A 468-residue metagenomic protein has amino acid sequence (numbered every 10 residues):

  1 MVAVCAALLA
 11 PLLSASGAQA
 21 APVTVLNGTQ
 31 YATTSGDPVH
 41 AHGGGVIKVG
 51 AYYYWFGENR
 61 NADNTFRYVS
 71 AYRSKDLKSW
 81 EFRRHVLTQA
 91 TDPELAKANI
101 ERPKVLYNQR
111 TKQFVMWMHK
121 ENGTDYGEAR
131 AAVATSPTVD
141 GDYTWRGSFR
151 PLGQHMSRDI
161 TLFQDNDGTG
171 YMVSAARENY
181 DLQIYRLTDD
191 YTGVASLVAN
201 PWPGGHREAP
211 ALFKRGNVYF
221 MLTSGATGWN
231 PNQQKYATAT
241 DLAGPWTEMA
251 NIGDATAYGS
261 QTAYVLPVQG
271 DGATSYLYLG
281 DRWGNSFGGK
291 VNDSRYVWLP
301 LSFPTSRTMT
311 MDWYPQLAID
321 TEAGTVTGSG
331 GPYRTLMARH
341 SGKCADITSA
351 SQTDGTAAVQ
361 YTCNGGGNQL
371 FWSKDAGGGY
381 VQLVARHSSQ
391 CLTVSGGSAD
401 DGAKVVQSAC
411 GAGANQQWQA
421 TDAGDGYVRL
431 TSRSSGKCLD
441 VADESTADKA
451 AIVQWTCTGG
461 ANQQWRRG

Functional and structural regions predicted by a protein language model:
M1-A20: Secretory targeting and sorting signals
M1-V4, K235, N251, V291 (+1 more regions): Composition- and surface-driven signal marking solvent-exposed, interaction-prone regions in large proteins
A3-A7, T256, A273-Y276, A345 (+2 more regions): Compositionally biased, low-hydrophobicity segments enriched in charged and small polar residues
A10, T29, G36-P38, T348 (+2 more regions): Exposed boundary/loop context
S16-A18, D76, T138, D241 (+4 more regions): Serine/proline-rich low-complexity intrinsically disordered segments, especially terminal tails, linkers
A20-Y333: Carbohydrate-active catalytic/glycan-binding domains of CAZyme proteins, especially the secreted or lumenal ectodomains
G328-G468: Lectin-like carbohydrate-binding module/patch detector with strong preference for beta-trefoil
